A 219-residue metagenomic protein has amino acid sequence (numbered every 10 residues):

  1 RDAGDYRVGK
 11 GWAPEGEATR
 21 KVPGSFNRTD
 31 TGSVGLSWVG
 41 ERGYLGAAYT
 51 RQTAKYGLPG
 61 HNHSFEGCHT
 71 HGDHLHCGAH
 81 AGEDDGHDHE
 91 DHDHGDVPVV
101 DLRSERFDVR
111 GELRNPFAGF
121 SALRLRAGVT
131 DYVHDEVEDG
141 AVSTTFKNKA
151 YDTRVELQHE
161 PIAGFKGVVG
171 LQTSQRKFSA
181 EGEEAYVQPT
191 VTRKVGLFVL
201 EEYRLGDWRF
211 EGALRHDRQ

Functional and structural regions predicted by a protein language model:
R1-A79, D96: Periplasmic-side early beta-strands and strand-to-turn transitions of outer-membrane beta-barrels
G9-E17, N27, P59, T70-D93 (+4 more regions): Flexible, solvent-exposed coil segments and beta strand-coil junctions, predominantly the extracellular/periplasmic
P14-P23, N27, G32-V34, H94-P98 (+4 more regions): Short, well-ordered helical secondary-structure segments
V39, Y44-Q52, D101-Q219: Face-selective signature of the C-terminal outer-membrane beta-barrel domain
C77-R110, N115-P116: Outer-membrane beta-barrel signature, preferentially recognizing the C-terminal barrel domain of Gram-negative
